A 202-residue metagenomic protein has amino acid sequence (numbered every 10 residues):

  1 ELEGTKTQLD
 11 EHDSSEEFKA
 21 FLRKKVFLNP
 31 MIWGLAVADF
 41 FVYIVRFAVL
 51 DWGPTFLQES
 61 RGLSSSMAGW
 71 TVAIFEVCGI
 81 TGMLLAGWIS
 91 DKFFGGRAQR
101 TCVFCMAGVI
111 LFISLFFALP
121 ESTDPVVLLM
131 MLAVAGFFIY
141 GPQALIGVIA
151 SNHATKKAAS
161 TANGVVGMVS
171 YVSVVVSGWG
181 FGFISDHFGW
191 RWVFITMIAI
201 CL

Functional and structural regions predicted by a protein language model:
L2-G34, S60: Juxtamembrane intracellular "pre-TM" segments in multi-pass secondary transporters
N29-L84, Q143, G147, S177-G178: Extracytoplasmic gate region of multi-pass secondary transporters
M83-G96, S185-D186: Helix-to-loop junctions at the C-terminal end of transmembrane segments in multipass secondary transporters
K92-M106: Cytoplasmic membrane-interface "Motif A"-like loop-to-helix N-cap segments of 12-TM Major Facilitator Superfamily
R97-R100, F181-I200: A membrane-interface helix-boundary motif in multi-pass transporters
A107-E121: C-terminal ends and interior cores of transmembrane alpha-helices in multi-pass membrane transporters/permeases
Y140-T155: Intracellular juxtamembrane helix-capping segments at the cytosolic ends of symmetry-related transmembrane helices
K156-H187: A late C-terminal transmembrane helix in Major Facilitator Superfamily
